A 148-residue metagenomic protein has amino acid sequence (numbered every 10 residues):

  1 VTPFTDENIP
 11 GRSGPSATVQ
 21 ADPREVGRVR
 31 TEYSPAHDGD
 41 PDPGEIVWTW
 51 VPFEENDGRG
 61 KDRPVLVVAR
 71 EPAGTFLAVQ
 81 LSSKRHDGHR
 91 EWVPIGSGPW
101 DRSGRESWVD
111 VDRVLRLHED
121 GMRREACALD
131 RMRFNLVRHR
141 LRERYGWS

Functional and structural regions predicted by a protein language model:
V1-Q20, S97-S148: C-terminal terminal-subdomain/extension
T18-R30: Terminal targeting signals and extreme-terminal segments of soluble enzymes
R30-A36, F53: Short alpha-helix capping/helix-loop boundary micro-motifs
F53, S83, R113-L115: Non-catalytic surface loops within mature trypsin-like serine protease
E55-D62, V67-D101: Compact nucleic-acid interaction/catalytic patches
